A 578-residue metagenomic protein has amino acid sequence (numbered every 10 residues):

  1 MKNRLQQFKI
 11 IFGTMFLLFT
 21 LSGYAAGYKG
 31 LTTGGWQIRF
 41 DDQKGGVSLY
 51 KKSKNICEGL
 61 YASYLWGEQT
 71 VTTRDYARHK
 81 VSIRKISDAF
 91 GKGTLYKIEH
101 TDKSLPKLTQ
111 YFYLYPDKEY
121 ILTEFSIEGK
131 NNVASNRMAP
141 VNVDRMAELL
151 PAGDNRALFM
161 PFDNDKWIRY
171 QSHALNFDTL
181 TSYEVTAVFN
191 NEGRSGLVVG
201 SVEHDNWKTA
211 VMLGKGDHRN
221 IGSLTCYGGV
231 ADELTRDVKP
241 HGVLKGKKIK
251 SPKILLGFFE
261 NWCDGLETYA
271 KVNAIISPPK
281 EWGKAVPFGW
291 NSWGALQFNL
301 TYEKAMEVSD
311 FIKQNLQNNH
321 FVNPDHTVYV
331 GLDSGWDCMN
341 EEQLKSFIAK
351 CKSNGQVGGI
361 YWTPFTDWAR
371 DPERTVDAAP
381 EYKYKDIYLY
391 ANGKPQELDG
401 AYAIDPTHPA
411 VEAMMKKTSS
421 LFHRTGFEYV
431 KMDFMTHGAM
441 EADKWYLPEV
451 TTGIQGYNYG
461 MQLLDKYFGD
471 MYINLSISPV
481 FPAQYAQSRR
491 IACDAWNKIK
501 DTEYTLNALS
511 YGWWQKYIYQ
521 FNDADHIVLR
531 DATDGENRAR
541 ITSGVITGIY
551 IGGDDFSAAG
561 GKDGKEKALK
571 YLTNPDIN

Functional and structural regions predicted by a protein language model:
K2-F12: Bacterial N-terminal signal peptides that target proteins for export
I11-S22: Bacterial N-terminal signal peptides
G27-D102, Y111: Acidic-aromatic substrate-binding/catalytic surfaces of carbohydrate-active enzymes
I83, A89-Y96, S104-P106, P116 (+5 more regions): Conserved structural scaffold segments of CAZyme catalytic domains across common CAZy folds
F288-K304, Y329-E341, E397-A413, M440-I454: The substrate-binding groove and active-site-proximal loops of carbohydrate-active enzymes, especially glycoside
V322-G335, M415-K444: Active-site groove signature of glycoside hydrolases
T375-A413, Q455-K565: Glycan-recognition surfaces
A558-N578: Non-catalytic C-terminal accessory modules of carbohydrate-active enzymes
